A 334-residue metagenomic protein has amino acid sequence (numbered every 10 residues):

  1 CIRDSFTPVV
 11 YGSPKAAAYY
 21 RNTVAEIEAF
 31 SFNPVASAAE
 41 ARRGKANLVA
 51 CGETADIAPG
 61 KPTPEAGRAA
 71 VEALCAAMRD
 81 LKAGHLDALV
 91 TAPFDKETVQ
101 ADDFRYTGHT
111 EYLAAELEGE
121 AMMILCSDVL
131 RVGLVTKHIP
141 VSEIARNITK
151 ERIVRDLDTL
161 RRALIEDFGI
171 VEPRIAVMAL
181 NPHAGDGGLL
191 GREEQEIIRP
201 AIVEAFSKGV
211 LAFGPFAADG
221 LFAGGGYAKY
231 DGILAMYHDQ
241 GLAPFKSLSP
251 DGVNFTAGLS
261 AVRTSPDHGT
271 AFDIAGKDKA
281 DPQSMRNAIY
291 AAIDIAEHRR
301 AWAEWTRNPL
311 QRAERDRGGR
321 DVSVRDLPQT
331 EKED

Functional and structural regions predicted by a protein language model:
R3-G108, I153-M236, Q240-N254, L259-T270 (+1 more regions): Contiguous, glycine/small-aliphatic-enriched amphipathic segments in soluble metabolic enzymes
F104-P140, R263: Flexible loop/hinge segments that line or gate small-molecule binding clefts
E111-G119, V141-I165: Active-site glycine-rich loop that binds ribose-phosphate moieties when present
T136, P140-A145, T270-I274: Intrinsically disordered or low-complexity boundary/linker segments at protein termini and domain junctions
